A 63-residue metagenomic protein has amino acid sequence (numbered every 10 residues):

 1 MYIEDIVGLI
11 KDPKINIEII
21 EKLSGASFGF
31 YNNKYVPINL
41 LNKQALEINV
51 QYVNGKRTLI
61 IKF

Functional and structural regions predicted by a protein language model:
M1-A26: N-terminal acidic leader/helix
E18-F63: Detector for the mature cores of small, proteolytically processed and post-translationally modified peptide effectors
